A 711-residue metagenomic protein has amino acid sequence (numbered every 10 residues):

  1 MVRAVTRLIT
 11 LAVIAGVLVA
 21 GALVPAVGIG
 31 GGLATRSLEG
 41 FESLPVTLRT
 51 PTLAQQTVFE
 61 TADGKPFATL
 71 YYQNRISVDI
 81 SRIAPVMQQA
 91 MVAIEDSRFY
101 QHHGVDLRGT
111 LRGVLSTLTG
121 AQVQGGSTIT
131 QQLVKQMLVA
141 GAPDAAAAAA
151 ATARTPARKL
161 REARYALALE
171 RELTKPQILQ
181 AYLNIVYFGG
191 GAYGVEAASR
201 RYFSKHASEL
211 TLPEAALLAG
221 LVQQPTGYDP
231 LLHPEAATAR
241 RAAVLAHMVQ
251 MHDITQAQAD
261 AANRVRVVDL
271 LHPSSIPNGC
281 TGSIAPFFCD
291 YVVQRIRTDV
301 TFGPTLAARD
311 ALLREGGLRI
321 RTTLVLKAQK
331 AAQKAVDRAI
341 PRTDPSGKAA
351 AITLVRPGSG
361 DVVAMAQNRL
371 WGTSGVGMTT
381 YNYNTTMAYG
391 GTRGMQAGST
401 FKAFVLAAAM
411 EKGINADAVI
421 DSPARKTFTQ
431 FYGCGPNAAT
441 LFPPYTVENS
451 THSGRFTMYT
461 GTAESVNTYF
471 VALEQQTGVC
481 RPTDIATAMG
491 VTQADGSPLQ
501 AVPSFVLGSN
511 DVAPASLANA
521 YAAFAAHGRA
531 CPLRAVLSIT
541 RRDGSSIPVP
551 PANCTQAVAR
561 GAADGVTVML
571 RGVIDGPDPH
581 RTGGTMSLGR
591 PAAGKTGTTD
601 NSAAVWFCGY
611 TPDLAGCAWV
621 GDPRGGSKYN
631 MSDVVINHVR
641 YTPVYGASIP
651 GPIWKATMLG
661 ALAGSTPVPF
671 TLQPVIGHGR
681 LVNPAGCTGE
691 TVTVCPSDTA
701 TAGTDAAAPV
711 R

Functional and structural regions predicted by a protein language model:
M1-V58: N-terminal type II signal-anchor transmembrane helix that functions as the membrane-insertion/stop-transfer segment
G40, T47-Q56, E60-T61, Q124-Q132 (+9 more regions): Extracytoplasmic/periplasmic proteins that interact with beta-lactams or build/remodel peptidoglycan
L53-T255, R309, L370, T462-N467 (+2 more regions): Peptidoglycan glycan-strand catalytic modules in the bacterial/periplasmic cell-wall system
G64, M91, L133, I178 (+14 more regions): Residue-level preference for non-acidic, small/hydrophobic
K65-I76, A197, R201, T226-P230 (+13 more regions): Short pre-catalytic segments that frame enzyme active sites
P85, G104-G120, Q131, D260-G282 (+3 more regions): Acidic helix-start/capping segments at beta-turn-to-alpha-helix junctions
A93-D106, T119-G125, L169-K175, Y187-A192 (+13 more regions): Bacterial peptidoglycan biogenesis and beta-lactam-recognition machinery
T322-P345, I352-L354, A364-N368, T373-A397 (+4 more regions): A penicillin-recognizing enzyme superfamily signal
